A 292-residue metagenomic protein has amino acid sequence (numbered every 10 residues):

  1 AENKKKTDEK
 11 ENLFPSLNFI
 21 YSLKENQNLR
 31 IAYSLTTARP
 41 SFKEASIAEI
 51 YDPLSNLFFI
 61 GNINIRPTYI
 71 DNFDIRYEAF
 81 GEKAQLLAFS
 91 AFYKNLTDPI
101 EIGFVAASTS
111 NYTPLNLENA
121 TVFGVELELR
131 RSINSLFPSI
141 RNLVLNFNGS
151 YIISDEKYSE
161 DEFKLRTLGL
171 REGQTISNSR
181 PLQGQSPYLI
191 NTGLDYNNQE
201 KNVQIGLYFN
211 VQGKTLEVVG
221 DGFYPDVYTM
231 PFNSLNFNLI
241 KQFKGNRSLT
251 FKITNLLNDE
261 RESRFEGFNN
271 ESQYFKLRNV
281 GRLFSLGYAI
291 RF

Functional and structural regions predicted by a protein language model:
A1, F42-A48, S55-N56, P99-A106 (+4 more regions): Outer-membrane beta-barrel translocator domains and adjoining extracellular loop/strand segments of Gram-negative
A1-N26, I50-Y51: Signature of Gram-negative outer-membrane beta-barrel scaffolds
E2-K6, F58-I63, S110-L117, T175-P181 (+3 more regions): Extracellular loop and loop/strand-boundary signature of outer-membrane beta-barrel proteins
D8, E25, T37-L96, A106-I133 (+3 more regions): Outer-membrane beta-barrel signature, preferentially recognizing the C-terminal barrel domain of Gram-negative
F19-L23, L35, P67, A79 (+5 more regions): Residue-level signature of outer-membrane beta-barrel architecture
N26-L29, K83-L87, L136-P138, E200-I205 (+2 more regions): Repeated loop/turn-to-beta-strand initiation elements of outer-membrane beta-barrel proteins
F92-N95, T113-T215: Gram-negative outer-membrane beta-barrel transporters
N210-V219, I240-F292: C-terminal beta-signal and adjacent terminal beta-strands/loops of Gram-negative outer-membrane beta-barrel proteins
